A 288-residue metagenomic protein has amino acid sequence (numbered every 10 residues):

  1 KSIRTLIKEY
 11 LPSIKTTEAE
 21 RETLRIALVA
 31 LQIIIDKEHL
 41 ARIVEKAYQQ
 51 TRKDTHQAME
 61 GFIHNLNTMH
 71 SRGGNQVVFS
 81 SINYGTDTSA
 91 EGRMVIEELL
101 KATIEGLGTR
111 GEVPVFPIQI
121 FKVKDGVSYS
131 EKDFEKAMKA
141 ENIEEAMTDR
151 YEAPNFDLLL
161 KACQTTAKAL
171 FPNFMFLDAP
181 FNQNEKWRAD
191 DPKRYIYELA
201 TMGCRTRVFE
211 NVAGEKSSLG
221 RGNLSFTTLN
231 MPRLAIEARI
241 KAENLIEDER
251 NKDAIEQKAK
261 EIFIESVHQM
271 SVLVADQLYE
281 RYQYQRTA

Functional and structural regions predicted by a protein language model:
K1-A288: Conserved catalytic cores of very large enzyme subunits
